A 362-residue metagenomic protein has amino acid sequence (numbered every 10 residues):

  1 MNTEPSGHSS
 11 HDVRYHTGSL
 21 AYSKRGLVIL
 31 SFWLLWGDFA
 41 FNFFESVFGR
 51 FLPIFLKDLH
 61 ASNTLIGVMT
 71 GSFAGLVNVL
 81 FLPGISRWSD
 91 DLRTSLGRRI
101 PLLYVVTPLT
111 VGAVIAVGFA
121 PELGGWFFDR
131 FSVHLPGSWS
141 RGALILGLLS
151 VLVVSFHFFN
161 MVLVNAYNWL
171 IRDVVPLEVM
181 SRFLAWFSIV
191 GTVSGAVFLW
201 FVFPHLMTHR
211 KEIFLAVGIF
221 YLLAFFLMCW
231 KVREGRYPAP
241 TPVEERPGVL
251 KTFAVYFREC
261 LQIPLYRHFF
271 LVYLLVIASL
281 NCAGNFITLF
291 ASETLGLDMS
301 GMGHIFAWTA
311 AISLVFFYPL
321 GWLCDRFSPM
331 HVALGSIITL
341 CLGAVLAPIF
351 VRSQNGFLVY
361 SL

Functional and structural regions predicted by a protein language model:
N2-L27, R236-F269: Juxtamembrane intracellular "pre-TM" segments in multi-pass secondary transporters
S9-V77, R267-V272, V276-L295, G301-M302: Helix-loop boundary and gating motifs at the non-cytosolic
D58, R87, D91, T192-E212: Transmembrane alpha-helix termini and helix-breaking/packing motifs in multi-pass membrane transporters
A74-V79, S181-L206: Glycine-rich segments within core transmembrane alpha-helices of 12-TM secondary carriers
L80-L96, V202-L206, F316-P329: Helix-to-loop junctions at the C-terminal end of transmembrane segments in multipass secondary transporters
D91-P108, R326-I338: Cytoplasmic membrane-interface "Motif A"-like loop-to-helix N-cap segments of 12-TM Major Facilitator Superfamily
L103-G142, I338-Q354: C-terminal ends and interior cores of transmembrane alpha-helices in multi-pass membrane transporters/permeases
K211-W230: Symmetry-related core transmembrane helices of the 12-TM Major Facilitator Superfamily/SLC fold
